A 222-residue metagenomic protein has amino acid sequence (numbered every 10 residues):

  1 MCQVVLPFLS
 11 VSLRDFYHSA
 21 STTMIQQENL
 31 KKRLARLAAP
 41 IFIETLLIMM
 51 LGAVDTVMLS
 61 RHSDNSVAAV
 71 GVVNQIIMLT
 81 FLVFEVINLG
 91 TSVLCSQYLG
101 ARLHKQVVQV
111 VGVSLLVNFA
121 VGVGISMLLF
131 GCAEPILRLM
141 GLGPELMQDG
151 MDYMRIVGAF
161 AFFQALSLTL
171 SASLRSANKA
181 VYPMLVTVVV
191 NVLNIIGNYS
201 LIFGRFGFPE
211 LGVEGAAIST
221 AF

Functional and structural regions predicted by a protein language model:
M1-I41, C95-F162, L193-I196, F208-F222: Short alpha-helical transmembrane segments in multi-pass integral membrane proteins
K31-M50, V54, I76-V83, A159 (+1 more regions): Residue-level signal for short hydrophobic patches within transmembrane helices of multi-pass membrane transporters
I41, T45, T56-V57, V93 (+5 more regions): Transmembrane alpha-helix boundary and packing residues in multipass membrane permease domains and related
T45-A53, S126, F130, N191: Recurrent gating helices in multi-pass secondary carriers
M50-A53, R61-D64, Y98-A101, S176-A177 (+1 more regions): Helix-loop interface residues and adjacent transmembrane-helix termini in multi-pass membrane transporters, primarily
T56, V67-M127, Q164-S176, A180-P183: Small-residue-rich hydrophobic transmembrane alpha-helices
L59-M78, P144-D149, V213-I218: Interfacial/gating helices of multi-pass transporter permease domains
N118, S173-S200, A217: Alpha-helical transmembrane segments of multi-pass membrane transporters/permeases
